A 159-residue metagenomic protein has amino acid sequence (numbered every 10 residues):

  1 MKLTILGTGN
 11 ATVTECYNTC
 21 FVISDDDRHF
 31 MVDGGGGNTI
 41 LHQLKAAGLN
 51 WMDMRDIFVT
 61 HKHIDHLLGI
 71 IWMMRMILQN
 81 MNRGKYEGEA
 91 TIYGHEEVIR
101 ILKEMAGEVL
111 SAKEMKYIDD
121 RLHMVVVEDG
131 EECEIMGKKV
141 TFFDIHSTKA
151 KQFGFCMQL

Functional and structural regions predicted by a protein language model:
M1-L159: Binuclear metal-dependent hydrolase catalytic cores
